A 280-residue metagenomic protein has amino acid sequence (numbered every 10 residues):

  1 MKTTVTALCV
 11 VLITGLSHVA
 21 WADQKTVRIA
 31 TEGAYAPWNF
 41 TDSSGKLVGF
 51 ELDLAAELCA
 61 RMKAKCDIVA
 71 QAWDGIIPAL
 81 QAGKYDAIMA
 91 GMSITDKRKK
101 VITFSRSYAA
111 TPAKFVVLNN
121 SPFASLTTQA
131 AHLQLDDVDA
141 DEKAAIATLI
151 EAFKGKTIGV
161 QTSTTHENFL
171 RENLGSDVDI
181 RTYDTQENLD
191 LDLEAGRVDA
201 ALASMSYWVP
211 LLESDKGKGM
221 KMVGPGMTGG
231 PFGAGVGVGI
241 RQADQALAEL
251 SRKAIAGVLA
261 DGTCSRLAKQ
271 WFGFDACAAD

Functional and structural regions predicted by a protein language model:
M1-L8: Bacterial N-terminal signal peptides that target proteins for export
L16-A22: Sec/Tat signal peptide C-region and signal peptidase I cleavage site
Q24-F50: Short glycine-rich His-centered loop
G33, A110-K114, M205-R252, F274-D280: Periplasmic-binding protein-like
L52, D67-P78, K143-I146, I180-A195 (+1 more regions): Short helix-initiation/N-cap motifs at beta->coil->alpha
D53-M62, L118-A140, A144, T157 (+2 more regions): Extended ligand-binding regions for polar small-molecule ligands
A56, A60, K65-I150, G219-P231: Acidic, polar ligand-binding/catalytic clefts
K63-K65, Q71, Q81-A90, K156 (+3 more regions): Alpha-to-beta junction loops
